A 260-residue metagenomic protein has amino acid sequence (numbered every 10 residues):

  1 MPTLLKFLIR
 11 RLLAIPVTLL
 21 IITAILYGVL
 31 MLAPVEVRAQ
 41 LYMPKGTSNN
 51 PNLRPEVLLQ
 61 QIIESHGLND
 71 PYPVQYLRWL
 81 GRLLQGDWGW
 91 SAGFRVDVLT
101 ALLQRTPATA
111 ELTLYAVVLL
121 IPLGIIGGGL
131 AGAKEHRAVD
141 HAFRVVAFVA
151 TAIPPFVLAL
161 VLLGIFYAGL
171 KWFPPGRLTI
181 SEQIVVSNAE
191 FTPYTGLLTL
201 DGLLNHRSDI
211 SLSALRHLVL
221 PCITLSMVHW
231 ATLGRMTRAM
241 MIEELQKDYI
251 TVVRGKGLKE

Functional and structural regions predicted by a protein language model:
M1, L12-A33, L112, P122-G124: Helix-terminus/capping and membrane-interface signal
M1-L4, H66-I125: An internal, D/E-rich "acidic patch" concept
P2-K6, T106-P107, E111, Y115-V139 (+2 more regions): Alpha-helical transmembrane segments of integral membrane proteins, especially multi-pass inner/plasma-membrane
L5, I9-L13, V146, I223: Residue-level signal for short hydrophobic patches within transmembrane helices of multi-pass membrane transporters
L19-V74, L170-I210: Hydrophobic alpha-helical transmembrane segments of membrane transport/permease proteins and related membrane-embedded
R105, T109, V145-F148, A152: Residue-level signal for discrete positions within transmembrane alpha-helices of multi-pass small-molecule
I126-G127, K134, A142, V149-L162 (+1 more regions): Transmembrane alpha-helices and adjacent helix-loop boundaries
